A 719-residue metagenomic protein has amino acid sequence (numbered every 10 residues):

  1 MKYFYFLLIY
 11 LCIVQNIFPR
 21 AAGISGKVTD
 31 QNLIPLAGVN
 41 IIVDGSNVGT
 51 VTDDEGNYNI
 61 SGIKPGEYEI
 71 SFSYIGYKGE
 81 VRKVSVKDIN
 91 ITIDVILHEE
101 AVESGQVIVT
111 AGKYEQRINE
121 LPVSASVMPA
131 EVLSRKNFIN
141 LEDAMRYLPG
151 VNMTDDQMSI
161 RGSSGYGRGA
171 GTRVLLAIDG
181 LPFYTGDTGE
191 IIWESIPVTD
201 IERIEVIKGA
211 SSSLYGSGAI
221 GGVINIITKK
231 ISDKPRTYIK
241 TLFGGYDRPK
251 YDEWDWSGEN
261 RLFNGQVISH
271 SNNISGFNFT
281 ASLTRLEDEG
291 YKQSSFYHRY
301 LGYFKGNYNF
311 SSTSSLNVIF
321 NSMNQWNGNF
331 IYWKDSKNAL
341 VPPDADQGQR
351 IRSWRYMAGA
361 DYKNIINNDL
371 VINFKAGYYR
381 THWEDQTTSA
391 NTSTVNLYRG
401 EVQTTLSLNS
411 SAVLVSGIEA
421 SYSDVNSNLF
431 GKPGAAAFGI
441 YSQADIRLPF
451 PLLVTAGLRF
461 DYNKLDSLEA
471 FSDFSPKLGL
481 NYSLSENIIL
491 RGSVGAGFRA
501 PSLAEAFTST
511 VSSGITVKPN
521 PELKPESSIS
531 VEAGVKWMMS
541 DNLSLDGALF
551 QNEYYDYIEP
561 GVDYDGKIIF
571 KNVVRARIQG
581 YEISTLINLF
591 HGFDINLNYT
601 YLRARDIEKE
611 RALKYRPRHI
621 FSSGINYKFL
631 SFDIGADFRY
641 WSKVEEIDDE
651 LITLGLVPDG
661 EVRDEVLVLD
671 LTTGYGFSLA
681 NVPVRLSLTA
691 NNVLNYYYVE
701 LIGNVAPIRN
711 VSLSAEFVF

Functional and structural regions predicted by a protein language model:
T29, N40-D44, S73-Y77, K87-V132 (+1 more regions): Short, acidic, small-residue-rich periplasmic hinge/interaction motif at the N-terminus of Gram-negative outer-membrane
S61-G62, L181-A210: Short acidic/polar hinge/loop motifs at secondary-structure boundaries that mediate gating or recognition
E142-L181, T185: Extracytoplasmic beta-strand/coil segments of soluble accessory domains associated with Gram-negative outer-membrane
G180, S271, N307-F310, I529 (+2 more regions): Conserved C-terminal beta-signal and adjacent last beta-strands/turns of outer-membrane beta-barrel proteins
T185-D187, D200-E202, S213-N225, K230-G302 (+1 more regions): Outer-membrane beta-barrel translocator/receptor signature
D288-L301, N307-N309, T313-N396, N426: Flexible loop and strand-edge segments within Gram-negative outer membrane beta-barrel domains
K337-I365, E469, S483, I489 (+4 more regions): Outer-membrane beta-barrel signature, preferentially recognizing the C-terminal barrel domain of Gram-negative
L414, P449, V454, F550-E553 (+3 more regions): Gram-negative outer-membrane beta-barrel transporters
